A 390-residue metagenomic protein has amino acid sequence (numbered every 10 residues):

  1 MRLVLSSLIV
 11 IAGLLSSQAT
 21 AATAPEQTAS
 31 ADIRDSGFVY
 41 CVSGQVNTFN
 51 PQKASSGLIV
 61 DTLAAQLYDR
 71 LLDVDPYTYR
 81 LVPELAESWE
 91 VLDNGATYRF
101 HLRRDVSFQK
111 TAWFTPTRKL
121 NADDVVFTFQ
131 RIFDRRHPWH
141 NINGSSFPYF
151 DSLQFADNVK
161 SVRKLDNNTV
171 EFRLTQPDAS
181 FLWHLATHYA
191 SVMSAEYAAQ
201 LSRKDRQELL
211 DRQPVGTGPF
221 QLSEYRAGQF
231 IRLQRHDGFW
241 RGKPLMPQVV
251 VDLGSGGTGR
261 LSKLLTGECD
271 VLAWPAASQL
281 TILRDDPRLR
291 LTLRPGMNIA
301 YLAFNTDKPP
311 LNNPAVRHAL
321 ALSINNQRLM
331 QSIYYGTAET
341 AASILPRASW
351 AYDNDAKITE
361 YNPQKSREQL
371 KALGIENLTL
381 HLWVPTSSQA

Functional and structural regions predicted by a protein language model:
P25-E26, T281-L293: Ligand-binding "clamshell"
A29, G44-T62, L85, A112-P116 (+3 more regions): A structural "hinge/loop" feature
D35-G44, E87, T97-H101, V125-T128 (+5 more regions): Short, well-ordered beta-strand elements
V39-N94, Q130, H137, V215-T217: N-terminal lobe/hinge region of extracytoplasmic solute-binding protein
E87-W139, E171, K263: Aromatic- and charge-enriched surface segment that lines or borders ligand/interaction sites
H101, D124, F133-A198: Surface-exposed binding/hinge segments that line and control ligand-binding clefts or catalytic entry sites
D205-D211, H236-I282, L293: Ligand-site clamp/hinge motif
R232-R235, N312-A390: Append "and occasionally in soluble cytosolic enzymes with long acidic Gly/Pro-rich linkers
